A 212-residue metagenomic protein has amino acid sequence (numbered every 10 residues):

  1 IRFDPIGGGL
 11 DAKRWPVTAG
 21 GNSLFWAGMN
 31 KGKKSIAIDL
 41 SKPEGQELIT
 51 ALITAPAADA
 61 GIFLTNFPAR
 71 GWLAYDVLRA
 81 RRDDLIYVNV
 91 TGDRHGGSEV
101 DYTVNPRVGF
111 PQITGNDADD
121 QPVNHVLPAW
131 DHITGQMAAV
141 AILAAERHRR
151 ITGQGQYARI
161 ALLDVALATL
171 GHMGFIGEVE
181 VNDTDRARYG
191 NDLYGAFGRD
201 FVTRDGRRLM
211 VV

Functional and structural regions predicted by a protein language model:
I1-Y157, T184-R188: N-terminal helix-loop segment corresponding to the beta1-alpha1 unit of nucleotide/adenylate-binding folds
G7, G92-H95, L162-L167, R207: Glycine-rich beta-alpha junction loops
L48, L170, V211: Short acidic, gly/pro-rich beta-turn/loop elements at beta-sheet edges and active-site/ligand-binding grooves
I133-A144, I160-V179: Active-site-proximal catalytic alpha-helix in oxidoreductases
G177-V212: Alpha-helical interface/anchor segments and their boundary "cap" residues
